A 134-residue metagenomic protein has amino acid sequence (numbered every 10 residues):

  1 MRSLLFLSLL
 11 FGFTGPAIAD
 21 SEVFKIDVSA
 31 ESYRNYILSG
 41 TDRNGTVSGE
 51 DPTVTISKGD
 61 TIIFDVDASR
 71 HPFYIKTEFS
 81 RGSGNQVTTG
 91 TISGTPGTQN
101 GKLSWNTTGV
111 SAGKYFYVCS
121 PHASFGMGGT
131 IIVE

Functional and structural regions predicted by a protein language model:
L4-G12: Sec-dependent N-terminal signal peptides
T14-A19: Sec/Tat signal peptide C-region and signal peptidase I cleavage site
E22-N35, S39-G40, N44-G49, I92-E134: Extracellular/periplasmic metallocenter environments
D51-T55: Short beta-strand segments of immunoglobulin-like
S57-T61: Short coil/turn motif common to extracellular beta-sandwich-like domains
F64: Residue-level hotspots at or immediately adjacent to binding/recognition sites across diverse folds
D67-H71: Short proline/glycine-enriched turn/loop motifs at strand-loop junctions of beta-rich domains
P72-K76: Beta-strand signatures of extracellular beta-sandwich domains
